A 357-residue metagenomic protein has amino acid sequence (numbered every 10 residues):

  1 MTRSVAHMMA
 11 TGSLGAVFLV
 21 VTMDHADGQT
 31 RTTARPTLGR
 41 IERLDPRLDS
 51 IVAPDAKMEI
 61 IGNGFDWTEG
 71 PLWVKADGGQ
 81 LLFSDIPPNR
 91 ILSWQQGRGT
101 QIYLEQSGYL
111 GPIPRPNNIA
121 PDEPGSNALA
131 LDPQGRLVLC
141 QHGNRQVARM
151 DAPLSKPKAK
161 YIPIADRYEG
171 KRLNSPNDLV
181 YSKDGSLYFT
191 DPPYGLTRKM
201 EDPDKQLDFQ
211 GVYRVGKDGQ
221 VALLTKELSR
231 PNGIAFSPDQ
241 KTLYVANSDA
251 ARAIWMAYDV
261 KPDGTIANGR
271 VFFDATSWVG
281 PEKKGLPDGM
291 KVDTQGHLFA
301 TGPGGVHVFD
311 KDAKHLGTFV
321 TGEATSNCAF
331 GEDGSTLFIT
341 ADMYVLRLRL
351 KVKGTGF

Functional and structural regions predicted by a protein language model:
M1-A6: N-terminal secretory signal peptides that target proteins for export/translocation
H7-M8, V260: Generic cytosolic/nucleocytoplasmic N-terminal low-complexity/intrinsically disordered segments
A10-V21: Bacterial N-terminal signal peptides
V21-T30: Signal peptide processing junction and immediate N-terminal pro/mature segment of secreted/exported proteins
Q29-F357: Sequence-structural signature of mature extracellular/luminal beta-sheet repeat domains, prominently beta-propellers
